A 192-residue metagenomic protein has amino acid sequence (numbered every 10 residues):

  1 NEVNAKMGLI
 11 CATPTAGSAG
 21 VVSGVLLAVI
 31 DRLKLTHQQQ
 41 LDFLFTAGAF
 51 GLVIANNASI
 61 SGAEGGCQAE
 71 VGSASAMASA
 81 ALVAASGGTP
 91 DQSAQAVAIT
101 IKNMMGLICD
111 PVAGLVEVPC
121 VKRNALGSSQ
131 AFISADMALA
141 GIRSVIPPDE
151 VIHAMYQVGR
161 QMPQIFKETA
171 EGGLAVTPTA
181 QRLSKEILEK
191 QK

Functional and structural regions predicted by a protein language model:
N1-A5, V29-R32: Function-dense linear segments that define catalytic or interfacial modules in macromolecule-processing proteins
N1-N4, Q38-S59, N103-P111: Acidic-glycine-rich active-site phosphate/pyrophosphate-binding loop
M7-I10, I60-G66, L115-V118: Active-site-adjacent structural elements in folded domains
M7-V25, A69-A74: Conserved phosphate/anionic-ligand binding catalytic regions in large, soluble enzymes, centered on
G20, L52, G65-A80, K102-I108 (+1 more regions): Active-site-proximal catalytic alpha-helix in oxidoreductases
S23-L35, S79-G87: Alpha-helical support elements that line or immediately flank enzyme active sites and cofactor-binding pockets
I30-F50, A98-I99, A175-A180, Q191-K192: An acidic intrinsically disordered interaction segment
A84-K192: Functionally critical mobile loop/hinge segments
